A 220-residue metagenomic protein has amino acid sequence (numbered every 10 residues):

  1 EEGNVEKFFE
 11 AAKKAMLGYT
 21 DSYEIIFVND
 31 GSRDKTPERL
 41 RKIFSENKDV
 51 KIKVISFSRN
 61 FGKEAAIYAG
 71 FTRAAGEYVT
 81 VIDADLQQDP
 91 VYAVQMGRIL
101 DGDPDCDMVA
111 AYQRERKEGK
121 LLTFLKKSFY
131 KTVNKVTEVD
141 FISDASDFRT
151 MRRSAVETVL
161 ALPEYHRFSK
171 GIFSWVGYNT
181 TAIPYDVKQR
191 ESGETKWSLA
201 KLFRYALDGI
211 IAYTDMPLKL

Functional and structural regions predicted by a protein language model:
E1-M16: Short, well-formed alpha-helical segments that are part of the catalytic scaffolds of diverse glycosyltransferases
G3-K7, D34-I43: Acidic helix N-cap motif at the loop->helix transition within catalytic regions of sugar-transfer enzymes
D21-S32, I55-S56: Short beta-strand/loop segment that forms part of the nucleotide-sugar
N29-E38, L86-Q87: A conserved acidic beta->alpha catalytic loop
I55-R59, K63-R73, Y78, P90-I172 (+1 more regions): Acceptor/aglycone-binding surface of glycosyltransferases and processive sugar-polymer synthases
T180-V187: Catalytic beta-strand/loop signature of glycosyltransferases that borders the donor
T195-K196, L207-K219: Membrane interfacial helix-start motif at the N-side
